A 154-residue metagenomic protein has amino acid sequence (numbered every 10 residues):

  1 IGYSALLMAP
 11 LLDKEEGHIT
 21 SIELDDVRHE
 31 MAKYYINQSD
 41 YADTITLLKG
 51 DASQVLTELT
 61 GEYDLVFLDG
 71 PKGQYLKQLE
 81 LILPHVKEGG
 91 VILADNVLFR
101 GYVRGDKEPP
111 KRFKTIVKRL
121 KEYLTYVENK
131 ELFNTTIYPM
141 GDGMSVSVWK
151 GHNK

Functional and structural regions predicted by a protein language model:
I1-K154: S-adenosylmethionine/decaboxylated-SAM
